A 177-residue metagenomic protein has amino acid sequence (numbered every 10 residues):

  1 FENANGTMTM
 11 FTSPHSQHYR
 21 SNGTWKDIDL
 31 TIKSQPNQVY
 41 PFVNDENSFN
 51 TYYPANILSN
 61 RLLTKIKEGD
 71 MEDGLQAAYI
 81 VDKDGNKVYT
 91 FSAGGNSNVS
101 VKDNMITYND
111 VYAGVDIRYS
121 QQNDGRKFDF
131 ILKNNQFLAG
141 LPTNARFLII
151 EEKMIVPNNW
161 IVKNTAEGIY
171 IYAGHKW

Functional and structural regions predicted by a protein language model:
F1-W177: Residues that cap or anchor secondary-structure elements
